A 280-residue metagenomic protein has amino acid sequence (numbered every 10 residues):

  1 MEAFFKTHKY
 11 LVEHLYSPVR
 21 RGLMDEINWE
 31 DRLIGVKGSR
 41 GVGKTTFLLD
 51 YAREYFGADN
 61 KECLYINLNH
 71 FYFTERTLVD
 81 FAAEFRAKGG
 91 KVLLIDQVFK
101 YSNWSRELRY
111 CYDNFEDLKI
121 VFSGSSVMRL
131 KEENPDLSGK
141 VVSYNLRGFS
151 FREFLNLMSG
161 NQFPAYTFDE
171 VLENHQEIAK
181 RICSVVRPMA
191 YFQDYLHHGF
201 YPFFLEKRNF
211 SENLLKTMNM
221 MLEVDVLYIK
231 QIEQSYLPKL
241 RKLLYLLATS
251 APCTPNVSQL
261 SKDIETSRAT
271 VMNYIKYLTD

Functional and structural regions predicted by a protein language model:
M1-D25: N-terminal pre-Walker A segment at the start of P-loop NTPase domains
E2-T7, S159-D280: Interdomain hinge/linker elements that couple catalytic modules in large macromolecular machines
V36: Hydrophobic anchor at the beta1->P-loop junction of P-loop NTPases
R40-G41: Walker A (P-loop) phosphate-binding loop of P-loop NTPases
K44-T45: Conserved lysine of the Walker
N60-V92: Short glycine-rich substrate-engagement loop in P-loop NTPases that contacts/grips substrate
L94, K119-S125, N145: Structural recognition of the conserved hydrophobic beta-strand(s) that form the central parallel beta-sheet of P-loop
M128-S143, L155-S159: Short regulatory helix/loop adjacent to the ATP-binding pocket of P-loop NTPases
